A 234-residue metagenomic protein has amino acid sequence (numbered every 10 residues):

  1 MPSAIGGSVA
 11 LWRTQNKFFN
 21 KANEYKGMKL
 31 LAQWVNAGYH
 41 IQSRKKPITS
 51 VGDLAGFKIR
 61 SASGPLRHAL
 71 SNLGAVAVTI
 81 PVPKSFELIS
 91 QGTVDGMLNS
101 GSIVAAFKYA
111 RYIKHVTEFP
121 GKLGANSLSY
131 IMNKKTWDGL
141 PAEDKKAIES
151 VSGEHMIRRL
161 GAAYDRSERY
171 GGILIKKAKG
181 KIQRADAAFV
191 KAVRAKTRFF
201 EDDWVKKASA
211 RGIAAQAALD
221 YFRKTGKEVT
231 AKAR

Functional and structural regions predicted by a protein language model:
M1-G6, K21-R234: N-terminal secretory/targeting leader peptides
L11-F18: Core domains of carbohydrate- and sulfate-ester-processing enzymes
